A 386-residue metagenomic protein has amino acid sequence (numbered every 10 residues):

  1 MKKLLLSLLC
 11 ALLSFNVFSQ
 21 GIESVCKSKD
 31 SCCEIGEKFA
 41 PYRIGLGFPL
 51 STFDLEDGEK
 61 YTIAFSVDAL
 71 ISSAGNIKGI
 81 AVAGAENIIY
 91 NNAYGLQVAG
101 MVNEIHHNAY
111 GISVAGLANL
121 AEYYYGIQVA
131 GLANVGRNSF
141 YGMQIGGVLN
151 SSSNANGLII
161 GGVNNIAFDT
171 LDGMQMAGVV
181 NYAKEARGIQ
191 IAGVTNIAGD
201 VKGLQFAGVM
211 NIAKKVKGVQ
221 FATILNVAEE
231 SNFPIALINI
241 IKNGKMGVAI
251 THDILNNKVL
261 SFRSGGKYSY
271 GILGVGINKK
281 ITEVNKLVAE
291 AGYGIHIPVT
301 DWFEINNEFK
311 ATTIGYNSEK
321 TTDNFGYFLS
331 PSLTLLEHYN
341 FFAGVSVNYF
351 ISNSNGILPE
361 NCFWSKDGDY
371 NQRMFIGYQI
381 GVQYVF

Functional and structural regions predicted by a protein language model:
M1-E23, F386: Bacterial Sec-dependent N-terminal signal peptides
N16-G58, A64: Sec-dependent signal peptide cleavage junction
L46, V67-A69, G116, F221-T223 (+8 more regions): Residues on the lipid-exposed face of transmembrane beta-strands in outer-membrane beta-barrel proteins
Y61-I63, Y141, N154, D200 (+7 more regions): Residues that define the transmembrane beta-barrel architecture of outer-membrane proteins
F65, I80, L96, I112 (+13 more regions): Transmembrane beta-strands of outer-membrane beta-barrel proteins
I71-S73, E86-I88, V102-E104, A118-L120 (+13 more regions): Transmembrane beta-strands of outer-membrane beta-barrel pores
A93, N108-Y110, Y124-Y125, S139-Y141 (+11 more regions): Repeated loop/turn-to-beta-strand initiation elements of outer-membrane beta-barrel proteins
A228-N232, K267, G326-F386: Predominantly the C-terminal beta-signal and adjacent terminal strand-loop region of outer-membrane beta-barrel
